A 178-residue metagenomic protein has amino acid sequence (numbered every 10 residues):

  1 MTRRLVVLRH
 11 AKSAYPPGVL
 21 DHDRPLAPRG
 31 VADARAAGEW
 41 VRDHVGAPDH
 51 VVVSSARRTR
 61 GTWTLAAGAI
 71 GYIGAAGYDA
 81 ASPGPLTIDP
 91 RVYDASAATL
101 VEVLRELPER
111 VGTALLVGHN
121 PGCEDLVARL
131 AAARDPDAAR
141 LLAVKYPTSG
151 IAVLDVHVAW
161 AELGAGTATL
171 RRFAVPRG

Functional and structural regions predicted by a protein language model:
T2-R91, A95: Active-site-proximal alpha-helix that buttresses catalytic centers in soluble enzyme cores
L5, T113-L115, I151: Residue-level preference for the first positions of well-ordered beta-strands
L20-D23, L65-A69, V101-L104, R129-A132 (+1 more regions): Short, glycine/charged-enriched secondary-structure capping and boundary segments
H44-A47, L107-V111: Glycine-rich phosphate-binding loop signature in dinucleotide/nucleotide-binding domains
A56-R57, N120-P121, T148: Alpha-helix N-cap/helix-start capping motif
R91-E109: Short phosphate-binding loop-to-helix
G112-A133, A139: A glycine-rich beta-strand to alpha-helix segment that forms a phosphate/ribose-binding loop at ligand/cofactor sites
R134-T169, V175: Domain-level recognition of soluble alpha/beta enzyme cores, biased toward histidine phosphatases/phosphomutases
